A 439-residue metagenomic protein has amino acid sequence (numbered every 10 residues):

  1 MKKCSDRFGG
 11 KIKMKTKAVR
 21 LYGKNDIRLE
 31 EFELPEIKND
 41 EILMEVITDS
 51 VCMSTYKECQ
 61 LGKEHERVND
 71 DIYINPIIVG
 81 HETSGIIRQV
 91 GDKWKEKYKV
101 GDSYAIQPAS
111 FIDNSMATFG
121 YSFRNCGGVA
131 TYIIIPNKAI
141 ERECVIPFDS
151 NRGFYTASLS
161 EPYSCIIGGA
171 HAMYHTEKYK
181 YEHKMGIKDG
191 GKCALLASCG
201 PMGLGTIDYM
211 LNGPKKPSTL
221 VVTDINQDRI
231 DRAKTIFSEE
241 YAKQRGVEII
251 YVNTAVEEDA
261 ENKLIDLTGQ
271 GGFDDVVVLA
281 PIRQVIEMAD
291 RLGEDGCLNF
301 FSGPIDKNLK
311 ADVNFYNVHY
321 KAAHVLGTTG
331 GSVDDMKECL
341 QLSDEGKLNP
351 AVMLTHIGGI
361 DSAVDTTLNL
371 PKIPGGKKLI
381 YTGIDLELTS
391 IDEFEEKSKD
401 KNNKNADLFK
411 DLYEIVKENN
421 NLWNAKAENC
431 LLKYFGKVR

Functional and structural regions predicted by a protein language model:
K2-V79, I135, I415-N420, A425-R439: Short N-terminal strand-loop motif that marks the start of NAD(P)H/FAD-dependent oxidoreductase cofactor-binding domains
P35-S50, E64-D113, G127, D149: Glycine-rich beta-strand-centered segment in the early N-terminal region that forms part of a ligand/cofactor-binding
D70, S110-G190: NAD(P)H dinucleotide-binding glycine-rich loop of Rossmann-like/cofactor-binding domains, especially the beta1-alpha1
G190-K192, L196, I207, L211-Q284: Adenosine-nucleotide cofactor-binding segment
P201-M202: Hydrophobic/small residue at the entry helix of a nucleotide-binding pocket
T235, E258-K263, G271, D275 (+2 more regions): C-terminal hydrophobic helical "lid"/dimerization subdomain of Rossmann-like NAD(P)H-dependent oxidoreductases
D275-A280, E294-N308: ADP-ribose/adenylate-binding Rossmann-like module
G303-K321: Rossmann-fold NAD(P)-binding glycine/threonine-rich loop
